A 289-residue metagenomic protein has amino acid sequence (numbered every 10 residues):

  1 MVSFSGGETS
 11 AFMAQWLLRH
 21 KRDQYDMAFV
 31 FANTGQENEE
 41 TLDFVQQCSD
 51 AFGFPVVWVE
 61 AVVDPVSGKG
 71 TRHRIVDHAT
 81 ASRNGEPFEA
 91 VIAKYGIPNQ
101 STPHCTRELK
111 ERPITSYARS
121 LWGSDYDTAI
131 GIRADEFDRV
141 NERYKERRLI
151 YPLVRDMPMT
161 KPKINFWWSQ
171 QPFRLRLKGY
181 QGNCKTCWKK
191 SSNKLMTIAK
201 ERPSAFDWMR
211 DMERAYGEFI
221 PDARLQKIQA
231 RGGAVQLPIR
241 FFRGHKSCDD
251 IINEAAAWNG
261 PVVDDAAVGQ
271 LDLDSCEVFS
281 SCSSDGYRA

Functional and structural regions predicted by a protein language model:
M1-A289: Nucleotide-activated chemistry modules centered on ATP-dependent adenylation/adenylyltransferase
